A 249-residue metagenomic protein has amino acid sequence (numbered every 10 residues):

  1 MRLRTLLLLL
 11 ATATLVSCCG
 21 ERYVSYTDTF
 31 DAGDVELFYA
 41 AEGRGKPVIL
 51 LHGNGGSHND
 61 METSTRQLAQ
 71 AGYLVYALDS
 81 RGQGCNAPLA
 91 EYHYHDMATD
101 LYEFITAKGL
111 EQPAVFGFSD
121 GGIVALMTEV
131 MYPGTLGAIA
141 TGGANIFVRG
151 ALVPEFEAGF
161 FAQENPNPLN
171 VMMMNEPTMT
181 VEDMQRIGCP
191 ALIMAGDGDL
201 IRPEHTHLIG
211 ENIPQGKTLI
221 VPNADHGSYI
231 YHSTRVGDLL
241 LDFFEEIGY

Functional and structural regions predicted by a protein language model:
A41-G84: Conserved HGGG/HGGXW glycine-rich cap/lid loop of the alpha/beta-hydrolase fold
S80-P113: Active-site loop/oxyanion-hole signature of alpha/beta-hydrolase fold enzymes
E111-R149: Conserved hydrolase catalytic core segment
N167-D183: Active-site nucleophile elbow and catalytic-triad environment of alpha/beta-hydrolase enzymes
I187, I193-A195: Short beta-strand/loop motif that positions the catalytic acidic residue of the alpha/beta-hydrolase fold
L200-H205: Conserved alpha/beta-hydrolase "acid-adjacent" motif
E211-G227: Catalytic histidine neighborhood in serine/cysteine hydrolases with alpha/beta-hydrolase-type architecture
A224-Y249: Catalytic active-site module of serine/aspartate enzymes centered on a nucleophile-bearing elbow/loop
